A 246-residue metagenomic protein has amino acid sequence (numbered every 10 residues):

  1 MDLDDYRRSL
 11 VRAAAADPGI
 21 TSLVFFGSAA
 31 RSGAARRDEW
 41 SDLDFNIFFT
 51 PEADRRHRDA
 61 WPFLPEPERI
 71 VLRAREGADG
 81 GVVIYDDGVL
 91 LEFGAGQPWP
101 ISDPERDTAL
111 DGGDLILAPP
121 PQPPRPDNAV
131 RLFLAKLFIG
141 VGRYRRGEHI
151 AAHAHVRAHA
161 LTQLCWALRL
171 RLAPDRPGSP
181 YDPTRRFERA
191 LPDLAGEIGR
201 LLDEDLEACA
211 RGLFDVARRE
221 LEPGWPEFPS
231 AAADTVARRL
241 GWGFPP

Functional and structural regions predicted by a protein language model:
M1-A14, P18, A29-E39, F45-F93: Metal-dependent nucleotidyltransferase catalytic core
P18-G19, P192: Proline-centered flexible-loop/turn and helix-kink motifs
S32-G33, P100-S102, L194: A broad, structure-centric signal for solvent-exposed, well-ordered loop/edge residues that line or flank functional
W40, T50, A109-D111, L168-L172: Short, charged/polar low-complexity linear motifs in solvent-exposed/disordered segments
F63-L161, D175, P245: Conserved NTP/Mg2+-binding pocket subregion across the NTase superfamily
P120-P246: Conserved nucleotidyltransferase catalytic core and NTase-mimicking acidic/glycine-rich helix/loop elements in nucleic
